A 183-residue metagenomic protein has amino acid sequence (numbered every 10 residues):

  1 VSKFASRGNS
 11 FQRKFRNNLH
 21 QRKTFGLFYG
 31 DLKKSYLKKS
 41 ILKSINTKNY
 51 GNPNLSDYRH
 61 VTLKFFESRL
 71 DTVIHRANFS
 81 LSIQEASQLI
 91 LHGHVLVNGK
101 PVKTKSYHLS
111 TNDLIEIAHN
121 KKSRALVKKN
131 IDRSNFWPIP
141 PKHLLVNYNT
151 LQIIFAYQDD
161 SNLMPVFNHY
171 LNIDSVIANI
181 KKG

Functional and structural regions predicted by a protein language model:
V1-N78, K103-G183: Ferredoxin-like alpha/beta domains used as RNA- or RNAP-binding modules
S80-I83, L89-I90, V95, L109: Short, well-ordered loop/turn sites that connect or cap secondary structure elements
S82, G99-K103: Short secondary-structure capping micro-motifs at structural edges
